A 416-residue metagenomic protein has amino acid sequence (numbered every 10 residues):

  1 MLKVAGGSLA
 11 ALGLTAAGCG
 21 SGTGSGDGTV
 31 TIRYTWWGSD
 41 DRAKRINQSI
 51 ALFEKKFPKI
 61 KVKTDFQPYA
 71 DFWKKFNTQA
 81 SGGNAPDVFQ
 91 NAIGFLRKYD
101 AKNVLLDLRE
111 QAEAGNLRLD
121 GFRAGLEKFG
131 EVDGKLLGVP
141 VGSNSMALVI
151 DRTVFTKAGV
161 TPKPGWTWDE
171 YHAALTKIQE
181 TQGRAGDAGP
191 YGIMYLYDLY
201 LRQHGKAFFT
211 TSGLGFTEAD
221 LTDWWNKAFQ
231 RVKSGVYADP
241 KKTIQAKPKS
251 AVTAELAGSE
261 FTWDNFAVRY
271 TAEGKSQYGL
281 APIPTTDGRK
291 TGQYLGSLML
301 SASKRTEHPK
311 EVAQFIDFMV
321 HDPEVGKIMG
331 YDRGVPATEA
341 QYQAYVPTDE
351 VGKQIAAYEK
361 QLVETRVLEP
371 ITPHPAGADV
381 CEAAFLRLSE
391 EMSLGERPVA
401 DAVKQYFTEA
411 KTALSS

Functional and structural regions predicted by a protein language model:
M1-R33, K55, T408-S416: Short, low-complexity disordered leader/linker segments with a strong preference for bacterial N-terminal type II
L52-G121, K157-G159, K249-S259, R269-E273 (+2 more regions): Extracytoplasmic "Venus flytrap"/periplasmic binding protein-like
K55, A158, Q230-Y237, T271-V335 (+1 more regions): Extracytoplasmic/periplasmic substrate-recognition and gating elements
P86-D87, N116-T153, K290-G292, R366-P375: A structural signal for short loop-to-beta-strand junctions that line the ligand-binding cleft of periplasmic/secreted
I93-S145, G279-A281, E350-K353: Hinge/lid segment of periplasmic solute-binding proteins
L175, G213-K241: Glycine-centered hinge/linker elements that transmit conformational signals in sensory and ligand-binding systems
V268, L298-D379: Mature extracytoplasmic/periplasmic domains
A357-E409: C-terminal capping/gating helix-and-loop segments adjacent to ligand/active sites or protein-protein/ligand interfaces
